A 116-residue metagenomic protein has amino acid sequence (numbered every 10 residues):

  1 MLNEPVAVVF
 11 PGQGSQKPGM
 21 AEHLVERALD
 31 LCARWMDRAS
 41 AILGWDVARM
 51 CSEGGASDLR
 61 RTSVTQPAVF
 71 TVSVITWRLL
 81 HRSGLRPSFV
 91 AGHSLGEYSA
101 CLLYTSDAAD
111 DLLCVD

Functional and structural regions predicted by a protein language model:
L2-A91: Helix-rich "cap/lid" substructures immediately adjacent to catalytic or cofactor-binding pockets
V9, D110-D111: Short stretches within intrinsically disordered, low-complexity N-terminal or propeptide regions
T71-V72, A100-L102: Structured catalytic cores of enzymes that bind and process phosphorylated ligands/cofactors
G92, G96, A100: Gly/Ala-rich beta-loop-alpha elbow adjacent to hydrolase catalytic centers
Y104-A109: Conserved small/polar residues in nucleotide/adenosyl-binding loops
